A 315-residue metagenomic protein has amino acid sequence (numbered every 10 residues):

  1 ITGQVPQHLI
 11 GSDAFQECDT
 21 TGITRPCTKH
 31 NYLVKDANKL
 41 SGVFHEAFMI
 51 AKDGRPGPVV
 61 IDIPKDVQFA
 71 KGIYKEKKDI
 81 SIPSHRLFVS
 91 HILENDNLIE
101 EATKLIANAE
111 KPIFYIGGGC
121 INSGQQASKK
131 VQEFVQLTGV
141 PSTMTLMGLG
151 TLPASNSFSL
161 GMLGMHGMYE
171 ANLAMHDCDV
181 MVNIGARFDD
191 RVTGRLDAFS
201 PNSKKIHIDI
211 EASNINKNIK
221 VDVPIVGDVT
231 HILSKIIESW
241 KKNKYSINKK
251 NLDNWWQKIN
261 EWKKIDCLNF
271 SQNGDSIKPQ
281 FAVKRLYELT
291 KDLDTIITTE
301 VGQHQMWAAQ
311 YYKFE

Functional and structural regions predicted by a protein language model:
I1-N243, R285, L289: N-terminal alpha/beta PP-like core and its mobile active-site loop of ThDP/TPP-dependent enzymes
V5, Y245-S246, L252, I297: Alpha-helical interaction segments
T24, I236, L252-W255, I259 (+1 more regions): Generic structural signal of hydrophobic/aromatic residues within well-ordered alpha-helices of folded domains
V60-D62, G117, K249-N254, E300-V301: Short coil/turn segments at secondary-structure boundaries
K78-D96, S246-S276: Long, charged amphipathic helices and adjacent flexible linkers at domain junctions
S239-K242, N248, H304: Short amphipathic alpha-helical "recognition" segments used for binding
K258-E315: Active-site diphosphate/adenylate-binding microenvironment
